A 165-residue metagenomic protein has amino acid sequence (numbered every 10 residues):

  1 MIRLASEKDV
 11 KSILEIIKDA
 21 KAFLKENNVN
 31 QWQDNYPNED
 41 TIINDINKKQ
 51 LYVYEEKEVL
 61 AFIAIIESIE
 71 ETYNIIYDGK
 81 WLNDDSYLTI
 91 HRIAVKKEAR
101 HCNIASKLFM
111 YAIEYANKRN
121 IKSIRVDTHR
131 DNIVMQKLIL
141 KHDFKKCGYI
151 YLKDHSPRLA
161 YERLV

Functional and structural regions predicted by a protein language model:
M1-E15: A short beta-loop-alpha structural element at the N-terminal edge of CoA-dependent acyl/N-acetyltransferase catalytic
K21-T41: Conserved GNAT-fold acetyl-CoA-binding loop/helix
K49-A64: Conserved beta-hairpin
A64-A94, R100: Conserved acyl-donor/pantetheine-binding loop and adjacent beta-alpha core of acyl/acetyltransferases and related
V95, H101-E114, K137-K141: Conserved acetyl-CoA-binding loop-helix of GNAT-fold acetyltransferases
R100, V126-M135: Conserved beta-strand-loop-alpha-helix junction that forms the acyl-donor binding cleft
F109, A116-T128: Conserved GNAT acetyl-CoA-binding A-motif
D127-T128, L140-L159: Conserved catalytic-core motifs of GNAT/GCN5-like acyltransferases
